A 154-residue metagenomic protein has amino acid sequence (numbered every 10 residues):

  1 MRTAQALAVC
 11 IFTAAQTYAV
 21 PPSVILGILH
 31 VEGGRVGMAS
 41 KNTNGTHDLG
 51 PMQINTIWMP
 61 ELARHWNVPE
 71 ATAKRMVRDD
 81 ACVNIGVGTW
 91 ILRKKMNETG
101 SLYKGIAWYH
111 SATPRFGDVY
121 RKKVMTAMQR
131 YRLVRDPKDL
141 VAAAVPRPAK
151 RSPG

Functional and structural regions predicted by a protein language model:
M1-P153: Catalytic glycan-binding domains that act on GlcNAc-containing polysaccharides
